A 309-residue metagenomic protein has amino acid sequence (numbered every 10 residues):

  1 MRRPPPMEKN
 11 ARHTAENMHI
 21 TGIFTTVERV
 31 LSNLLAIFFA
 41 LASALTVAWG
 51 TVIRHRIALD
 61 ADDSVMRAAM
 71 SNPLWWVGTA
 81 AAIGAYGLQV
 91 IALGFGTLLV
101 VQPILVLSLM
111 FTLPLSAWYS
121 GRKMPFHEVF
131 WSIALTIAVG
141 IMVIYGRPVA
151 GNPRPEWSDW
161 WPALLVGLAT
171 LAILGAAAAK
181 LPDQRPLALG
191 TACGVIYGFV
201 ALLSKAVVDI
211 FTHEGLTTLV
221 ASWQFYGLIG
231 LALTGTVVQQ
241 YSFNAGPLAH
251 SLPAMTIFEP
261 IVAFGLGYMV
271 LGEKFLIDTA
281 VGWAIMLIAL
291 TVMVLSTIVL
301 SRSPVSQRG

Functional and structural regions predicted by a protein language model:
M1-I20: Ser/Thr-rich, low-complexity intrinsically disordered segments
H19-G309: Polytopic alpha-helical membrane proteins, predominantly small-molecule transporters/carriers
